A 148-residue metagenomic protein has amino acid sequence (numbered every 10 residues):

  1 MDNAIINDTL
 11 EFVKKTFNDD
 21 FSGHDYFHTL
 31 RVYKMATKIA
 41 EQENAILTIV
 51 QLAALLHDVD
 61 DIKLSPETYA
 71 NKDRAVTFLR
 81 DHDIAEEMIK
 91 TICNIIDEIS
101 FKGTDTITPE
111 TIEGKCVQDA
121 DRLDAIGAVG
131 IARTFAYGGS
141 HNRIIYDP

Functional and structural regions predicted by a protein language model:
M1-N71, I107: Acidic/His-rich, divalent-metal-binding segments that scaffold phosphate/diphosphate chemistry
A45-P148: Divalent metal-dependent catalytic cores for phosphoryl transfer on phosphate-bearing substrates
